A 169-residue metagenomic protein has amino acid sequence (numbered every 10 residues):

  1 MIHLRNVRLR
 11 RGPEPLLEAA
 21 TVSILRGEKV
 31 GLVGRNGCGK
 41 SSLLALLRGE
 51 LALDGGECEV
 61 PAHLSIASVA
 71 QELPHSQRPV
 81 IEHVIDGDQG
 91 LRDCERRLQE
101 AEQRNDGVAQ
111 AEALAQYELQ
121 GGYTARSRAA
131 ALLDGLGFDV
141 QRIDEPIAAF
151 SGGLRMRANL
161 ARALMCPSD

Functional and structural regions predicted by a protein language model:
M1-D169: ABC ATP-binding cassette signature C-motif
